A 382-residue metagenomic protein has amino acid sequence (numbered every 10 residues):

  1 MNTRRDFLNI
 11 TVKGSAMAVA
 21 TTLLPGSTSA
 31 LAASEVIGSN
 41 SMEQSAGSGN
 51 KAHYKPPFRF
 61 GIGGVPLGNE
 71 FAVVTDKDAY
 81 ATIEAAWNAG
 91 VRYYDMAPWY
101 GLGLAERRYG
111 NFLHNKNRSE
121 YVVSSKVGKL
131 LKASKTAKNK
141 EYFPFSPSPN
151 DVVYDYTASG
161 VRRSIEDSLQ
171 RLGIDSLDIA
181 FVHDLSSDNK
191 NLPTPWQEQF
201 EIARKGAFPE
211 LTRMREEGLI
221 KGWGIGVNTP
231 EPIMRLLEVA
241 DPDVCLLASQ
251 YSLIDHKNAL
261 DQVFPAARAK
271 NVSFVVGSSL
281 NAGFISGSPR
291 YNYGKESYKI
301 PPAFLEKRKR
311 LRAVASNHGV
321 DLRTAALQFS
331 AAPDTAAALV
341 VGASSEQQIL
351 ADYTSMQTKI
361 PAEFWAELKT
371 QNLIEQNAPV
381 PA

Functional and structural regions predicted by a protein language model:
N2-S134, K140: N-terminal binding-site loop/beta-alpha segment at the start of enzyme catalytic domains that lines or forms
P56-F60, V91-R92, N117-Y121, I174-D178 (+4 more regions): Short, well-ordered coil/turn segments that N-cap beta-strands
I62, Y94, Y109, V123 (+7 more regions): Conserved, mostly hydrophobic/aromatic
V65-D76, S146-G160: Active-site mouth loops of central-metabolism enzymes
V74-A86, T157-Q170, T229-R235: Short, acidic/polar
A133-P144, S288-N292: Short, flexible, mixed-charge acidic loops at enzyme active sites
Q170-L192: Active-site groove signature of glycoside hydrolases
L185-E375, V380-P381: Beta/alpha (TIM)-barrel catalytic core signal, keyed to glycine-rich beta->alpha loops juxtaposed to Asp/Glu that bind
